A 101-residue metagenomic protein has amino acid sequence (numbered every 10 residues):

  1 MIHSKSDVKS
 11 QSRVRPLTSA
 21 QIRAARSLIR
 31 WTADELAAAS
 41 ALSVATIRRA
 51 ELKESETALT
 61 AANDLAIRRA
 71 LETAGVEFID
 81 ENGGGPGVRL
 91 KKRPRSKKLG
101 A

Functional and structural regions predicted by a protein language model:
M1-V14, E77-A101: N-terminal flexible/basic segments that precede or flank functional cores
Q11-S12, R23, E56-T57: A generic secondary-structure micro-motif detector that highlights 1-2 residue hydrophobic/ambivalent hotspots embedded
R15-T18, I29: Flexible coil/turn residues that form the inter-helical turn or adjacent wing/linker of helix-turn-helix
I22-E35, K97-K98: Short basic helix-loop element that most often maps to the first helix and adjoining turn of HTH DNA-binding modules
A25, A39, A50: Residues in the recognition helix of alpha-helical DNA-binding motifs
L42-L59: Recognition helix of helix-turn-helix/homeodomain-like DNA-binding domains that insert into the DNA major groove
A61-F78: DNA major-groove recognition helix of helix-turn-helix/homeodomain DNA-binding modules
